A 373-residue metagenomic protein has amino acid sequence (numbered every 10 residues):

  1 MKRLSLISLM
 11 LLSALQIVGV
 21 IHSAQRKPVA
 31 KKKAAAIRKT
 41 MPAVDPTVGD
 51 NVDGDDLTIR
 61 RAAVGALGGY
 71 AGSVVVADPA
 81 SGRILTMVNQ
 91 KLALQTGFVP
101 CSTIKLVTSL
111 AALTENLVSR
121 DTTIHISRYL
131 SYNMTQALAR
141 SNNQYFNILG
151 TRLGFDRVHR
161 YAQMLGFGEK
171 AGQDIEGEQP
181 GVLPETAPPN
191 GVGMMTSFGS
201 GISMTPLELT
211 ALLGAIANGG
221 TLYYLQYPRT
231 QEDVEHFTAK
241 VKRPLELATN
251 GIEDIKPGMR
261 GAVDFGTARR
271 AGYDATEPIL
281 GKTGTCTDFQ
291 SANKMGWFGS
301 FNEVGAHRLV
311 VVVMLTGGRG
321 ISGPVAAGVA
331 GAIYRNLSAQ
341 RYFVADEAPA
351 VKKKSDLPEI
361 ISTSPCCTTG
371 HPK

Functional and structural regions predicted by a protein language model:
S8-Q16: Bacterial N-terminal signal peptides
K27, K31-K33, I37-A80, F167: Beta-lactamase-like hydrolase cores
D45-D53, K91-F98, T123-H125, S131-Q136 (+5 more regions): Second-shell loop/turn segments in exported
D56, R60-V64, I104, M134-L138 (+8 more regions): Extracytoplasmic/secreted envelope proteins and their assembly/folding machinery, especially bacterial periplasmic
A63-A66, G82, T96-D121, A137 (+4 more regions): Active-site SXXK
G72, A80, I126-T210, A215-N218: Active-site-adjacent helix/loop patches that line small-molecule binding or acyl-intermediate pockets
S119-N142, Q173, T210-R269, G320 (+3 more regions): Conserved active-site-proximal loop/helix segments of enzymes involved in bacterial cell-wall and related
V192-R229, V234-V241, F265-V344, K373: Active-site beta-strand/loop architecture of penicillin-binding DD-peptidases
